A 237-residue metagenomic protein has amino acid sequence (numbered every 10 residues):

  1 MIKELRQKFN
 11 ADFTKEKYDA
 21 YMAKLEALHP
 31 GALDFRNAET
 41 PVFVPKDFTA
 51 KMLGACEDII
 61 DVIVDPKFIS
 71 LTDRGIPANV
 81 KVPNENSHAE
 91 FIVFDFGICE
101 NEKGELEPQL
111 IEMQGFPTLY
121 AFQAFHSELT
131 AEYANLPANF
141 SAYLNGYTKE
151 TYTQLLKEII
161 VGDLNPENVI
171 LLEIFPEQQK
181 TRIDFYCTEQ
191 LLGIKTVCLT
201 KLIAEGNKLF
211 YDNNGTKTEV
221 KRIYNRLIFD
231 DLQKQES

Functional and structural regions predicted by a protein language model:
M1-S237: Preference for protein termini
